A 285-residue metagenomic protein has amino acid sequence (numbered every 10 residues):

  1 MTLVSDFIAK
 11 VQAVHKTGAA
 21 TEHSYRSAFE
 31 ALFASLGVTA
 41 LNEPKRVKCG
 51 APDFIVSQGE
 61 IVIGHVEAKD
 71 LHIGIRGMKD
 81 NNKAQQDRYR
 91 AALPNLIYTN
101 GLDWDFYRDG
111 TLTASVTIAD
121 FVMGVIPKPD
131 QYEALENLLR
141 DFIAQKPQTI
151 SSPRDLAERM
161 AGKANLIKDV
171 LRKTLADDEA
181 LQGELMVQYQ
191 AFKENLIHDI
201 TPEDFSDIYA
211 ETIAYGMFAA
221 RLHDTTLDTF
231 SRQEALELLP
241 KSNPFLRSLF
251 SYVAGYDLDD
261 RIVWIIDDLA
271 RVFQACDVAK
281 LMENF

Functional and structural regions predicted by a protein language model:
M1-P44: Acidic-basic catalytic patches of nuclease active cores, encompassing PD-(D/E)XK and other metal-cofactor nuclease
H23-S27, C49, K83: Short amphipathic alpha-helical segment that frequently serves as the phosphate-/nucleotide-binding helix
N42-V47, L156: Short, solvent-exposed loop/turn elements at beta->coil junctions and helix N-caps that rim active or binding pockets
K48-Q58: Short acidic loop-to-beta-strand element that houses the catalytic metal-binding Asp/Glu of nuclease active sites
P52, V62-I63, E67-L71, R76-D80 (+2 more regions): Charged, often flexible domain-edge or linker segments that flank or initiate folded functional domains
G101, D268-C276: Structured, non-catalytic alpha/beta "coupling" segments that mediate domain-domain communication and provide generic
A275-F285: Short, intrinsically disordered, charge-balanced linker/junction segments flanking boundaries in proteins
